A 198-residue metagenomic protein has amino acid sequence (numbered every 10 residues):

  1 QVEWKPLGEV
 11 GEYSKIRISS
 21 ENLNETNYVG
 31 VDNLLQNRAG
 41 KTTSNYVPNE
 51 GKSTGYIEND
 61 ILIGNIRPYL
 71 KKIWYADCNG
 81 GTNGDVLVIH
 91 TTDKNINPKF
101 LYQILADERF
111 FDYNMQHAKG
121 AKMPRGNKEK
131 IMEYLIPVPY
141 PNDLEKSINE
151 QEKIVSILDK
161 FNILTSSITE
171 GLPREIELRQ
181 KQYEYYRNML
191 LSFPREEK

Functional and structural regions predicted by a protein language model:
Q1-K198: Charged, alpha-helix-forming regions
